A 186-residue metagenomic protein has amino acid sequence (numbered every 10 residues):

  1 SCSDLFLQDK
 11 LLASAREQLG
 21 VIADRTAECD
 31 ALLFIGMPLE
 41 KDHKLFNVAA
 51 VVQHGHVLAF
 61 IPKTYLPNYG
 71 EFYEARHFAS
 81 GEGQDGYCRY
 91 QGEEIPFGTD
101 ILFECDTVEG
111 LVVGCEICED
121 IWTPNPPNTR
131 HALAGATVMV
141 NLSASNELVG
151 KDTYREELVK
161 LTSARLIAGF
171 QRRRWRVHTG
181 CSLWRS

Functional and structural regions predicted by a protein language model:
S1-S186: Enzyme catalytic cores with a strong preference for nitrogen-chemistry domains
